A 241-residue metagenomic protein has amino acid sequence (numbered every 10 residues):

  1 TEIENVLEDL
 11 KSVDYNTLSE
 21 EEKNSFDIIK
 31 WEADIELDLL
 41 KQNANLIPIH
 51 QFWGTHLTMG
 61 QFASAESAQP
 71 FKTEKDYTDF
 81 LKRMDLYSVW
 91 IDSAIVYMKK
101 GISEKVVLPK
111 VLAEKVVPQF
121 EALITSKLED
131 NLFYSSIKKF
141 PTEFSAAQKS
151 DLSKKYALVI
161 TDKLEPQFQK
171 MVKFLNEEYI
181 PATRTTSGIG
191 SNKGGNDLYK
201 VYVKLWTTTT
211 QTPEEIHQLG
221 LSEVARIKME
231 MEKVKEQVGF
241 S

Functional and structural regions predicted by a protein language model:
T1-S241: N-terminal maturation segment of proteins
